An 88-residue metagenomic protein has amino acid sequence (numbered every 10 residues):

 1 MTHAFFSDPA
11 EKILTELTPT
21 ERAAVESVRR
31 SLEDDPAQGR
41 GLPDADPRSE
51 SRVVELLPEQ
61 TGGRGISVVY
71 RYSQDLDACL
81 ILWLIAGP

Functional and structural regions predicted by a protein language model:
M1, K12-E16, L56-P88: Enriched for short, Lys/Arg-rich terminal
M1-R30: Arg/Lys-rich, positively charged N-terminal/basic patches that mediate binding to nucleic acids
A4, E26-R29, R40, Y72 (+1 more regions): Generic ordered-secondary-structure signal
E21, D44-P47, V68-V69: Noncatalytic linker/hinge segments flanking ATPase motor cores
R22-A24, D35, E50, R71-Y72 (+1 more regions): Generic alpha-helical propensity signal that fires on short helical segments and nearby coil/disordered stretches
V25-V28, V53-V54, V68-V69: Extended aliphatic helical segments
R30-G62: A short, surface-exposed loop/turn module that caps and links secondary-structure elements
